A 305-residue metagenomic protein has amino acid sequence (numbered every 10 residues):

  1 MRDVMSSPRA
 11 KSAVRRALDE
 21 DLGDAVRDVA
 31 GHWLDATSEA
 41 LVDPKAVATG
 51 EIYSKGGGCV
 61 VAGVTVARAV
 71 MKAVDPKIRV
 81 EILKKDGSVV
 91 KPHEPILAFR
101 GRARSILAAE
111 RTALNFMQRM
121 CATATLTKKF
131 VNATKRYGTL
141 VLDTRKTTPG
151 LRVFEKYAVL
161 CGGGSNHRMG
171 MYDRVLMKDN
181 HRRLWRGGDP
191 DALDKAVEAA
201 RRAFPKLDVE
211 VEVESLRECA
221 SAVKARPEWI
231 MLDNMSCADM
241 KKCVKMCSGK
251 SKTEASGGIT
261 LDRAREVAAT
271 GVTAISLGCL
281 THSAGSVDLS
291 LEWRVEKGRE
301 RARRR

Functional and structural regions predicted by a protein language model:
M1-A225, W229, A238-M246, K252-E254 (+3 more regions): Acidic/glycine-rich phosphate/pyrophosphate-binding loops and surrounding catalytic core that coordinate Mg2+
L232: Active-site core of metal-dependent hydrolases
M235: Short beta->alpha hinge that forms the Motif I/post-I loop of the SAM-binding pocket
C279-R305: Short, charged, intrinsically disordered terminal tails
